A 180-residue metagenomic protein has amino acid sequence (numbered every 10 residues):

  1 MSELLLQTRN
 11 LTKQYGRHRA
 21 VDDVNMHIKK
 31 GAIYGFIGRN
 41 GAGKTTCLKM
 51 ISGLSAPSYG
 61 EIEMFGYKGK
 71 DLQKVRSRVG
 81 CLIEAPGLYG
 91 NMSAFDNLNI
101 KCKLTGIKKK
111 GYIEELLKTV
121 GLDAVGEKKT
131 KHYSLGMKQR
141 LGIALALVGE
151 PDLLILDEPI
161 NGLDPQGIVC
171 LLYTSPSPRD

Functional and structural regions predicted by a protein language model:
S52: Helix-to-loop junction immediately C-terminal to a conserved catalytic motif
Y59-K70, K74-V75: Conserved ABC transporter NBD signature motif
N99, K103, K108-V125: Conserved ABC ATPase "signature" region
L154-E158: Catalytic Walker B motif of ABC-type/P-loop ATPase nucleotide-binding domains
Y173-D180: Conserved small/polar residues in nucleotide/adenosyl-binding loops
